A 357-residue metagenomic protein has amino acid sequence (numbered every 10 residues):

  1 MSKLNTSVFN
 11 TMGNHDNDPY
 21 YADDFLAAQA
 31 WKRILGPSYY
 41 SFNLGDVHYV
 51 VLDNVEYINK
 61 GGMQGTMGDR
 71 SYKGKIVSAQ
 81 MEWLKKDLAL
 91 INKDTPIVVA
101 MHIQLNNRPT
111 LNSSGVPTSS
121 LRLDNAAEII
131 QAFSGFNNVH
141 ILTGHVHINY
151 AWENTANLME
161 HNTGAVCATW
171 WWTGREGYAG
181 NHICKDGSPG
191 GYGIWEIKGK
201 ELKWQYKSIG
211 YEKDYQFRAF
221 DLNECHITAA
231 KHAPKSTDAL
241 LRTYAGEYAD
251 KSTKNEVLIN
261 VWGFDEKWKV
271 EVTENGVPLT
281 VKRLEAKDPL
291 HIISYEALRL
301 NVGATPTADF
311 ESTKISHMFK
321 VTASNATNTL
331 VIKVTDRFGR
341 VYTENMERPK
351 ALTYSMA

Functional and structural regions predicted by a protein language model:
M1-K93, V116-H140, I148-K198, L202-Y206: Extended active-site neighborhood of metal-dependent phosphoesterases/phosphodiesterases
M12, V98-H102, T143-G144, N162 (+1 more regions): Short beta-strand segments
N54, A100-L105, H145-V146, K207-I209: Short, well-ordered beta-to-alpha junction loops that form the rim of enzyme active sites and present histidine/acidic
L88-T110: Short acidic, glycine-rich surface-loop motifs adjacent to enzyme active sites
L158-F264, W268-E271, S316-S324, T329-E344: Binuclear metal-dependent phosphoesterase catalytic core
T273-L279: Change "in extracellular beta-sheet-rich domains … of secreted and cell-surface proteins" to "in beta-sheet-rich domains
P289-K320: Aromatic sugar-binding surface patches on proteins that engage polysaccharides or sugar-phosphate polymers
G339-A357: Short beta-strand elements
